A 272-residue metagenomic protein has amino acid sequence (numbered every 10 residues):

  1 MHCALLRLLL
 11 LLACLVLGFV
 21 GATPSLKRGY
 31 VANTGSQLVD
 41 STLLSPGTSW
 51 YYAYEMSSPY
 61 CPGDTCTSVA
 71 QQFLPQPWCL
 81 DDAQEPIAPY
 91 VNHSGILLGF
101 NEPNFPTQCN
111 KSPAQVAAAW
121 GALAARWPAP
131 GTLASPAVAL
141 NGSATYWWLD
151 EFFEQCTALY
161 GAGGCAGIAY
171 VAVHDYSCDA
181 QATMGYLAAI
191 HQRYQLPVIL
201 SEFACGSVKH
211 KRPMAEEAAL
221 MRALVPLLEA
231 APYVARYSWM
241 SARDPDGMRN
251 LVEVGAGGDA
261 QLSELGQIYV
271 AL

Functional and structural regions predicted by a protein language model:
M1-T23: Fungal secretory targeting signals
S25-L97, K111-A114: N-terminal carbohydrate-binding/catalytic regions of secreted carbohydrate-active enzymes
N33-L44, D82-V91, T145-Y160, T183 (+1 more regions): Short, acidic/polar
G35-L38, E55-P59, W78-A83, P103-P106 (+5 more regions): Solvent-exposed loop/turn segments at secondary-structure junctions within structured extracellular/periplasmic domains
A53, G95, N101, L149-V208 (+1 more regions): Aromatic- and acid-rich polysaccharide-binding/catalytic face of secreted or lumenal carbohydrate-active enzymes
T67-S68, Q72-Q76, K211, A231-L272: Aromatic-rich peripheral "rim/lid" segments of glycoside hydrolase catalytic domains that contact and position glycan
V91-P113, T132-G142, A166-D175, L200 (+1 more regions): Active-site groove signature of glycoside hydrolases
S135, R193-L220, M240-G255: Active-site clefts of carbohydrate-active enzymes
